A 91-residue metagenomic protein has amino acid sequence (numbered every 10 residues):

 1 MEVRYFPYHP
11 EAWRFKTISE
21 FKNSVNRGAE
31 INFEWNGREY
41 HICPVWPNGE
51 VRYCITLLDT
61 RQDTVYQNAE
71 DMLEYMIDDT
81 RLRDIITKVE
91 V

Functional and structural regions predicted by a protein language model:
M1-N32: Negatively charged, low-complexity tracts enriched in Asp/Glu with abundant Ser/Thr
E2-P10, R61-V91: Mixed-charge, Lys/Arg-enriched low-complexity segments
V3-F6, S19, F33, R38 (+3 more regions): Intrinsically disordered, low-complexity segments enriched in small/polar residues
R4, R14, R27, R38 (+3 more regions): Arginine residue identity/basic-tract feature
R14-K16, C43-E50, A69-Y75: A short, sequence-level motif marking secondary-structure junctions
I18, I31, I42, I55 (+2 more regions): Weak global preference for isoleucine
S24-L57: Amphipathic, interaction-prone secondary-structure segments
